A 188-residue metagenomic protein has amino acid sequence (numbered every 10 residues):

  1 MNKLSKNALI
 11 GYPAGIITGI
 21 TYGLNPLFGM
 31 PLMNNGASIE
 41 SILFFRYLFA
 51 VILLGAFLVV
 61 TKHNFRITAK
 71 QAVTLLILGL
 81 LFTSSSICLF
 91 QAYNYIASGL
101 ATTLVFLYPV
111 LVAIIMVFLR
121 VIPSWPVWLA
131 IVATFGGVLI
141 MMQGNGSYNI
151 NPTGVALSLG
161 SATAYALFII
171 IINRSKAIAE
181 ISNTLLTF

Functional and structural regions predicted by a protein language model:
M1-S41, F45, L80, S84 (+3 more regions): Glycine-/small-residue-enriched transmembrane alpha-helix faces in small-molecule transporters and effluxers
N2-L4, A50-T68, I114, A133-N149: Membrane-interface helix-cap regions at the ends of transmembrane helices in multi-pass membrane proteins
T21, L58-A101, I140: Specific transmembrane alpha-helical segments of multi-pass solute transporters/efflux pumps, especially DMT/EamA
M33-N34, Y93-Y95, R120, K176-I178: Helix-capping/transition residues at the boundaries of transmembrane alpha-helices and the short helical linkers
S41-I52, F82, L89-V121, S161: Specific alpha-helical transmembrane segments that line the substrate/conduction pathway and gating interfaces
L54, L76, F82, L107 (+2 more regions): Hydrophobic transmembrane alpha-helices of multi-pass small-molecule transport proteins
K62-K70, V117-P126, N173-L185: Membrane-interface helix-boundary motifs at transmembrane edges
A69-Q71, T102-V105, F118-I140, N151-V155: Loop-to-transmembrane alpha-helix entry segments
